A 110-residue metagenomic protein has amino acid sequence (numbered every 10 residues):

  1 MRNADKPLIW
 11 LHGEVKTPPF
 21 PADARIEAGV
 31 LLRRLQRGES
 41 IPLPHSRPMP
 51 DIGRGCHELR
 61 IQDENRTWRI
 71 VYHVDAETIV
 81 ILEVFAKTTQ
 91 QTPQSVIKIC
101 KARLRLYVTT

Functional and structural regions predicted by a protein language model:
M1-T67, A76-T78, A86-T110: Basic, Lys/Arg-enriched alpha-helical interface segments
L82: Conserved catalytic cores of phosphodiester-cleaving nucleases, focusing on short active-site segments
